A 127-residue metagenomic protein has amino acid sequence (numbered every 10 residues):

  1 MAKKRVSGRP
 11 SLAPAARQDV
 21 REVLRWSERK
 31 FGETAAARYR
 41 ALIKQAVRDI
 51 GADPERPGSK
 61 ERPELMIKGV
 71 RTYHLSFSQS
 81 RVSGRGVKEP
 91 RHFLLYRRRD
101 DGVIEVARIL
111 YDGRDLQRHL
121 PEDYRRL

Functional and structural regions predicted by a protein language model:
A2-R81, L127: Basic, Lys/Arg-enriched alpha-helical interface segments
Q79-L127: Enriched for short, Lys/Arg-rich terminal
